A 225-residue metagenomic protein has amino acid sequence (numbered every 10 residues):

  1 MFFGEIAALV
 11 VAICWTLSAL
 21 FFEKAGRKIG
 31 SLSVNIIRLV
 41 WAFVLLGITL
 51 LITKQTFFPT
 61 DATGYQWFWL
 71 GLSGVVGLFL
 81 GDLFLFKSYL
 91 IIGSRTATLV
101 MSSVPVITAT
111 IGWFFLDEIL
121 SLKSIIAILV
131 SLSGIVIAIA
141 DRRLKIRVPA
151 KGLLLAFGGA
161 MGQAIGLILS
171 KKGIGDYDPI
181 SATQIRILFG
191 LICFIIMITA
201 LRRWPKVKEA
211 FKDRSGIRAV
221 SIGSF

Functional and structural regions predicted by a protein language model:
M1-G4, K54-Y65, I111-S124, K172-P179: Helix-coil boundary and interhelical linker segments in multi-pass alpha-helical membrane proteins
M1-I13, A19-S33, I37-W69, D82-I92 (+2 more regions): Membrane-interface interhelical linkers
V10, I37-R38, V100-S103, L122-I126 (+3 more regions): Hydrophobic core positions of alpha-helical segments in small-molecule transporters and transporter systems
T16, L20, G47, V75-F79 (+5 more regions): Hydrophobic/small/kink-forming positions within alpha-helical transmembrane segments of polytopic membrane proteins
A25, V34, R38, S88 (+3 more regions): Hydrophobic/aromatic residues within transmembrane alpha-helices of multi-pass small-molecule transporters
G30-S31, G93-S94, L120, D178-P179: A helix-boundary/kink motif common to multi-pass secondary transporters, especially Major Facilitator Superfamily
V40-L45, V100-F114, L129, L188-C193: Alpha-helical transmembrane segments of compact multi-pass small-molecule transporters, enriched in specific families
L46, I111-L116, L122-D141: Hydrophobic transmembrane alpha-helices of multi-pass small-molecule transport proteins
